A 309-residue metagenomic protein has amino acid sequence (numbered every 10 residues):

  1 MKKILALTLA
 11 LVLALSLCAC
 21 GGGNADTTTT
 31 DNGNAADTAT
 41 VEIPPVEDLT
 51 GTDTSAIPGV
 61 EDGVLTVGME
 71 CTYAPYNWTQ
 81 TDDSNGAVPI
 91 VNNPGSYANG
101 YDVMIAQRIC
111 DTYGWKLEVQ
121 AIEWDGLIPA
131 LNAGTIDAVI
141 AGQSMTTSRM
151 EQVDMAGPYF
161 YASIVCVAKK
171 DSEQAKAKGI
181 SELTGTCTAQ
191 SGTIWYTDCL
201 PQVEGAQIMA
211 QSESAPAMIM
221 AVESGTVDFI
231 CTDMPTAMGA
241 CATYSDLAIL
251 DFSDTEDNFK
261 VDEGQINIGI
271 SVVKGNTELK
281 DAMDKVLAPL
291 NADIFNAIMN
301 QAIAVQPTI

Functional and structural regions predicted by a protein language model:
L15-A19: C-terminal motif of bacterial Sec signal peptides marking the signal peptidase cleavage site
G21-N24: Bacterial signal peptide processing site
T29-N34, A39-G142: Extracytoplasmic small-molecule ligand-binding "clamshell" domains of the periplasmic binding protein/Venus flytrap
V41-T50, S55-P58, D62, I194-E213 (+1 more regions): Ligand-binding clefts/hinges and TM-proximal coupling segments of bilobed small-molecule sensing domains
C71-A74, G95-D111, Q143, A162-I219 (+1 more regions): Bilobed "Venus flytrap"/periplasmic-binding protein-like clamshell domains and structurally analogous long
Q107, D111, K116-S181, T255 (+1 more regions): Acidic, polar ligand-binding/catalytic clefts
G126, G142-Q152, D198-P201, S224 (+1 more regions): A ligand-binding cleft/hinge motif common to bilobed small-molecule-binding domains
F160-A168, T243-D284, V305-I309: Periplasmic-binding protein-like
